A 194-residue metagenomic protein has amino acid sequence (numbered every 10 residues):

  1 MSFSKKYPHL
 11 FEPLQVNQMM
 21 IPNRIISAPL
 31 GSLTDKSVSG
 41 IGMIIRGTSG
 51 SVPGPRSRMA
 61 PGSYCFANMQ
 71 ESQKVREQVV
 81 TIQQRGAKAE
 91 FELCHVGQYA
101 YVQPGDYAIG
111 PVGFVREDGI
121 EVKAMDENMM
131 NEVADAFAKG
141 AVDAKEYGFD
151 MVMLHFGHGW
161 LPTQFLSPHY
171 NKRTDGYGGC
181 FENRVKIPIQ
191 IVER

Functional and structural regions predicted by a protein language model:
M1-R194: Flavin-dependent oxidoreductase catalytic cores
